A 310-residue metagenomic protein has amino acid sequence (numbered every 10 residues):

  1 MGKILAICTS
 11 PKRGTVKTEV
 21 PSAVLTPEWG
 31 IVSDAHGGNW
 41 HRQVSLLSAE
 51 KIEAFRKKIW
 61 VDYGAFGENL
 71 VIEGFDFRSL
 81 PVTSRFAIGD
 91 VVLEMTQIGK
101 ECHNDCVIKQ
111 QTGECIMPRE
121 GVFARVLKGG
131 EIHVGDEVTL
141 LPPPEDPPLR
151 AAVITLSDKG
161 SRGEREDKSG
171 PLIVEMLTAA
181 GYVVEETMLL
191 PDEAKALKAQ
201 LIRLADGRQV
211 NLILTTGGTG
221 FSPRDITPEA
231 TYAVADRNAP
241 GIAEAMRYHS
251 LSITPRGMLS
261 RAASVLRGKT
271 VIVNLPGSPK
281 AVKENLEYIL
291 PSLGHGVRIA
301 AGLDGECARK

Functional and structural regions predicted by a protein language model:
M1-V92, Q97-K100, E131: Electropositive, beta-rich accessory/interaction domains or terminal extensions that provide binding surfaces
T15-T18, H36-N39, R78, C115-P118 (+5 more regions): Solvent-exposed alpha-helices and their adjacent loops that cap or buttress functional pockets in soluble metabolic
I59-N69, C106-G121: Short, basic/aromatic beta-hairpin or loop at an interaction surface
E73-I108, A235-M258, A262-A263: Mid-chain, well-packed structural core segment of small domains
G121-P144: Well-ordered alpha/beta subsegment
D146-D192: Glycine-rich phosphate/diphosphate-binding loop of Rossmann-like nucleotide-binding domains
T178, V184-T215, G220-V234: N-terminal small/polar loop signature for handling phosphorylated ligands or for N-terminal nucleophile
T227-K310: Proline/glycine-rich low-complexity loops and linkers
